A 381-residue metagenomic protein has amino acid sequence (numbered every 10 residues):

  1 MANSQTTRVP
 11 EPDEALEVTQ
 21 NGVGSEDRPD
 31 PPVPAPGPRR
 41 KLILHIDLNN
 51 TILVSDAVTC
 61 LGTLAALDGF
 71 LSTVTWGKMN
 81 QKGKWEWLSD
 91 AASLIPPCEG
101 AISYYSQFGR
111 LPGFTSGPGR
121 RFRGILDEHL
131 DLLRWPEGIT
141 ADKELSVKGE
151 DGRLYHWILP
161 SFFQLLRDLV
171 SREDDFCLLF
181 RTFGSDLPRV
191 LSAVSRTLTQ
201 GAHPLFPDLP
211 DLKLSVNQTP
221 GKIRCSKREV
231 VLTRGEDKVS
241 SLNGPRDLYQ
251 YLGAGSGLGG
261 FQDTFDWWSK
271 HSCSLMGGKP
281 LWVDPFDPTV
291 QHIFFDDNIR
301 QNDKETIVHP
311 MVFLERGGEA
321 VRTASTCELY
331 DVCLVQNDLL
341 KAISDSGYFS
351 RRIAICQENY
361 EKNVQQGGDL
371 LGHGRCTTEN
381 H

Functional and structural regions predicted by a protein language model:
A2-G201, L205-D211, T323-H381: Alpha-helical substrate-recognition element adjacent to the catalytic core
P36, R172, G184-H381: C-terminal cap/substrate-recognition subdomain and adjoining C-terminal extension of metal-dependent phosphatase-like
